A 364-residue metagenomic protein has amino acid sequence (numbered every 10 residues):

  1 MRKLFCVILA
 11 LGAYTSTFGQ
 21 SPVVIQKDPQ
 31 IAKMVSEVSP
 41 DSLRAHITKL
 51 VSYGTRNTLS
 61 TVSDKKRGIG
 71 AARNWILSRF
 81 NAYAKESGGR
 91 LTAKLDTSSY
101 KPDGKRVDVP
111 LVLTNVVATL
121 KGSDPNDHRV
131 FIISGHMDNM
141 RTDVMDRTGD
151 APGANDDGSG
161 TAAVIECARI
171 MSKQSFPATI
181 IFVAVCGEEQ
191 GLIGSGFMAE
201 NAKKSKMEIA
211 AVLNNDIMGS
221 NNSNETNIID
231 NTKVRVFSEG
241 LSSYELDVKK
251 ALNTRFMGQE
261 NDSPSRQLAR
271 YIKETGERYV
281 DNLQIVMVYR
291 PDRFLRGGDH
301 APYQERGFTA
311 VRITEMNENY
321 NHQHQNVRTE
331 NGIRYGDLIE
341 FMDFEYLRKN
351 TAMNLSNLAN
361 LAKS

Functional and structural regions predicted by a protein language model:
M1-V23: Bacterial Sec-dependent N-terminal signal peptides
S21-G68, V280, H322, E330-D337: N-terminal capping segment at the start of a domain
P29-V38, R56-I69, P102-V107, D146-D157 (+4 more regions): Second-shell loop/turn segments in exported
S42-K121: A non-catalytic alpha/beta surface segment that caps or lines the substrate-entry region of metallo-dependent hydrolase
L43-S52, L59, T92-L95, N115-T119 (+9 more regions): Structural recognition of the beta-strand scaffold that forms the well-ordered cores of secreted hydrolase catalytic
V51, S220-S238, V286-K363: Active-site-adjacent mobile loop/cap segments within catalytic or ligand-binding domains
A118, I133-L192, N354: Alpha-helical metal-binding/catalytic segments enriched in His/Glu/Asp
V185-G298: Metal-dependent peptidase/peptidase-like ectodomains
